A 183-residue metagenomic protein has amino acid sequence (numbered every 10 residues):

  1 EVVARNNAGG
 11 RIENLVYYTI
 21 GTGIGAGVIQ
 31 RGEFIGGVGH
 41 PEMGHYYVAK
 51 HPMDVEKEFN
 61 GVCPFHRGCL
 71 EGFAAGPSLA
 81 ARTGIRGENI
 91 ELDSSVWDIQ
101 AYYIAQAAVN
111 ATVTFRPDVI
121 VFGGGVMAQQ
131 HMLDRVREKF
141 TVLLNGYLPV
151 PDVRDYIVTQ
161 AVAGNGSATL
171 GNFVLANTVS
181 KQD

Functional and structural regions predicted by a protein language model:
V2-N14, V28, F34, K50-D183: ATP-binding/phosphotransfer module of carbohydrate and carboxylate kinases, centering on a glycine-rich
N14-T19, G25: Short glycine-aspartate micro-motif
G21-G23, V126-M127: Short glycine-rich anion-binding loops that position phosphate/pyrophosphate groups of nucleotides and phosphorylated
A26, H40-M43, G76: Hydrophobic, well-ordered secondary-structure segments
H40-D54: A short, polar/charged loop-to-alpha-helix boundary motif
